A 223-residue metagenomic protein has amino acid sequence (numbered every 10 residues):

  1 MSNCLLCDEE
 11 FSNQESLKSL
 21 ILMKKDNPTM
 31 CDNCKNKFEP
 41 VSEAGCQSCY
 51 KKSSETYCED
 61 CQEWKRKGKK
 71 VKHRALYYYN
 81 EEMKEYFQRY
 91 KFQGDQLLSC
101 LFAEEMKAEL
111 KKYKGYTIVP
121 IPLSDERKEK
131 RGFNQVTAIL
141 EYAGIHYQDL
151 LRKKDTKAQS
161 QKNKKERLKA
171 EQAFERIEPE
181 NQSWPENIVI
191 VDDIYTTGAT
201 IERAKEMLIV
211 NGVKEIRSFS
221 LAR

Functional and structural regions predicted by a protein language model:
M1-R223: Glycine-rich phosphate/pyrophosphate-handling loop used in enzymes and phosphotransfer proteins
